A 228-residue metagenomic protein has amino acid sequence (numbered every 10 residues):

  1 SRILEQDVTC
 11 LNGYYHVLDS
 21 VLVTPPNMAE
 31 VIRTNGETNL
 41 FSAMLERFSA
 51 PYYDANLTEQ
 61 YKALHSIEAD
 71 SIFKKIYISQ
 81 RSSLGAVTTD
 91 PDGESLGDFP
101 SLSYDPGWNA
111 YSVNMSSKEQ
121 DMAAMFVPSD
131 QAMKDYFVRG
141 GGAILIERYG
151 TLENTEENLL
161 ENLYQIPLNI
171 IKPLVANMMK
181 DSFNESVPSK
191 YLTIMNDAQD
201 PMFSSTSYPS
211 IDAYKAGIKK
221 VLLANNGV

Functional and structural regions predicted by a protein language model:
S1-V228: Mature, structured domains of secreted/extracytosolic soluble proteins
